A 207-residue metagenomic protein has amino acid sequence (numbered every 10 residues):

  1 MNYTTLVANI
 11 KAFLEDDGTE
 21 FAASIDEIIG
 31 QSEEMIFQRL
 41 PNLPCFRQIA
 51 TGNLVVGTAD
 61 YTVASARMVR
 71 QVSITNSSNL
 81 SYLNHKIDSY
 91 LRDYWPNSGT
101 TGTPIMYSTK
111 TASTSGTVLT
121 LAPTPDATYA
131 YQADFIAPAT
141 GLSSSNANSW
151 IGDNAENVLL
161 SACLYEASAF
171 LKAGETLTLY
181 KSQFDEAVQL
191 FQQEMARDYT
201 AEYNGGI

Functional and structural regions predicted by a protein language model:
M1-I207: Glycine-enriched, solvent-exposed interface loops adjoining structured elements
